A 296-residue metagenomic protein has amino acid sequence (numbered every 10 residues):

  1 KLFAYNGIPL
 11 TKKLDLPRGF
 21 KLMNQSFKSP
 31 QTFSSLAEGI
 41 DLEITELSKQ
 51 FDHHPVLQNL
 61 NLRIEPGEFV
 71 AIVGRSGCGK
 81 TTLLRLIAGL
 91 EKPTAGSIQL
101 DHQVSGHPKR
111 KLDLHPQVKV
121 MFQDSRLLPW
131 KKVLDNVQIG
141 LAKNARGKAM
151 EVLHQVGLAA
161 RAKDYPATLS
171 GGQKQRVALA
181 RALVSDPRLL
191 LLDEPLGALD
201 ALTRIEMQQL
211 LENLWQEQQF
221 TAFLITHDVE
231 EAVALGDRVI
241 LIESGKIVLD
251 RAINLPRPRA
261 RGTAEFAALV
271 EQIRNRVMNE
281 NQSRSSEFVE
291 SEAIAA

Functional and structural regions predicted by a protein language model:
V73-R75: The feature captures the beta-strand-to-loop junction immediately N-terminal to the Walker
A88: Helix-to-loop junction immediately C-terminal to a conserved catalytic motif
S105-F122, K143, Q216, R261-F266: ABC ATPase NBD coupling module
N144-V156, Q272: ABC nucleotide-binding domain "signature" region
D164-A167, S185: Conserved signature/switch motifs of ABC ATPase nucleotide-binding domains
L179: Hydrophobic anchor residue at the start of the ABC signature
